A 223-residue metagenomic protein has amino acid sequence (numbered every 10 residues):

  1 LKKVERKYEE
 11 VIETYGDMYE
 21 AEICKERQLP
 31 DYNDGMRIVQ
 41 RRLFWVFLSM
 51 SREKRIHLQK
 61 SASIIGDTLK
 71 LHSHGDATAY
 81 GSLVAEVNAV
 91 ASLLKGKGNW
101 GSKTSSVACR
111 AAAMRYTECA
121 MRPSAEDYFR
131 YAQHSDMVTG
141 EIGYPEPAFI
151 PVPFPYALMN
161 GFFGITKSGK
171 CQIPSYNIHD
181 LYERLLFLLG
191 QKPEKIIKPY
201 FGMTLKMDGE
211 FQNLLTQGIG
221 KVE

Functional and structural regions predicted by a protein language model:
L1-T216: Catalytic phosphate-handling regions of large nucleic-acid enzymes and associated NTPases
G218-E223: Charged, surface-exposed alpha-helical interface/stalk elements
